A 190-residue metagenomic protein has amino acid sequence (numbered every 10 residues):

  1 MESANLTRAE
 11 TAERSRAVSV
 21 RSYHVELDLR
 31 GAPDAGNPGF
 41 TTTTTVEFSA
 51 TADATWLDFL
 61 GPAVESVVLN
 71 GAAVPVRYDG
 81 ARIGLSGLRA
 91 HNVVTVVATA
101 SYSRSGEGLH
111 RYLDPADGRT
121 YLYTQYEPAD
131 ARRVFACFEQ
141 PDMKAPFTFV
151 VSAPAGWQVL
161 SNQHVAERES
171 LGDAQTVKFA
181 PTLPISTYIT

Functional and structural regions predicted by a protein language model:
M1-T190: Acidic/His-enriched low-complexity segments
